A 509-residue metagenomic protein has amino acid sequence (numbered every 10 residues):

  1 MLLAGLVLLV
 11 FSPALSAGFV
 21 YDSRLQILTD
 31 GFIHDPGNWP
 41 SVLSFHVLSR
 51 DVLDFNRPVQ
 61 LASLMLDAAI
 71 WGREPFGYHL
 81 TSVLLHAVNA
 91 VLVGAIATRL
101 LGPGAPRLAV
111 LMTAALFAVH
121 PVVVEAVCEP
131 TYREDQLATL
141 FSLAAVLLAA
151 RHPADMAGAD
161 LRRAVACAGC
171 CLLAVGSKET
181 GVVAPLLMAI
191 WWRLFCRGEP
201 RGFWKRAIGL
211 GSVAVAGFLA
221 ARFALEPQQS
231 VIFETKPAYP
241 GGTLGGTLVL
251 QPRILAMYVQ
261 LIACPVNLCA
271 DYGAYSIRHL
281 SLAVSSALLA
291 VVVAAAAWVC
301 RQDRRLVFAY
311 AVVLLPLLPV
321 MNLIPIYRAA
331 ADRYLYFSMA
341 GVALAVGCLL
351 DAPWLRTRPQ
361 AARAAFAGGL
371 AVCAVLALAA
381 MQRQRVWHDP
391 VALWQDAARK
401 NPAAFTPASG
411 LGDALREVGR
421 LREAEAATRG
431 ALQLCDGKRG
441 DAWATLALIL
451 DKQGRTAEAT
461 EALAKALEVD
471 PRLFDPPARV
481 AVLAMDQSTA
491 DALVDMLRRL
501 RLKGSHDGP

Functional and structural regions predicted by a protein language model:
M1-E423, L434, T445: Polytopic membrane enzymes that build or remodel cell-surface glycoconjugates and lipids
F405-T406, R439-D441, F474-D475: Helix-start (N-cap) detector for alpha-helical repeat units in TPR-like alpha-solenoids, especially tetratricopeptide
G412, A447, A481-A484: Conserved small-residue packing positions in alpha-helical repeats and bundles
D441-G454: Active-site/pore-lining binding-face segments in mid-to-C-terminal subdomains
V469-P509: Terminal, low-structured helical/coil segments at or just beyond the last alpha-helical repeat
